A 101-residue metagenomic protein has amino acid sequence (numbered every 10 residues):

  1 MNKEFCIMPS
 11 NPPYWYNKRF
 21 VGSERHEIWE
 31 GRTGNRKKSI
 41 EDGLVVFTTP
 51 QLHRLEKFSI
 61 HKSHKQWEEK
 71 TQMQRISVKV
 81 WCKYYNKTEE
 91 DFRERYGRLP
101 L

Functional and structural regions predicted by a protein language model:
M1-H26, T49-Q51: Short cysteine-rich loop/turn motifs with clustered Cys
R25, W29-T33: Short basic/aromatic active-site micro-motif
R32-V46, R54-L101: Polybasic, low-complexity binding patches
